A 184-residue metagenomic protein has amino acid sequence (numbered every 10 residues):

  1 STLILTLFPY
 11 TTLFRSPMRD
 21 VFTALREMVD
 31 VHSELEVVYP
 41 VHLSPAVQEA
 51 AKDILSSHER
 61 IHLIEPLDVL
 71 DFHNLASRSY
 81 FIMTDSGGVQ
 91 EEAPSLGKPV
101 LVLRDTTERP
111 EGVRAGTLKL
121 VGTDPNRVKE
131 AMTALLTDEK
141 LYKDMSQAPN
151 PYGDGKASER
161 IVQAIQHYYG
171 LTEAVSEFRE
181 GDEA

Functional and structural regions predicted by a protein language model:
T2, L7-L13: Short, small-residue-biased leader/transition segments that mark boundaries at the very start of proteins
F14-Y39, S44-A184: Nucleotide-activated sugar donor-binding and catalytic core shared by glycosyltransferases and related lipid-linked
